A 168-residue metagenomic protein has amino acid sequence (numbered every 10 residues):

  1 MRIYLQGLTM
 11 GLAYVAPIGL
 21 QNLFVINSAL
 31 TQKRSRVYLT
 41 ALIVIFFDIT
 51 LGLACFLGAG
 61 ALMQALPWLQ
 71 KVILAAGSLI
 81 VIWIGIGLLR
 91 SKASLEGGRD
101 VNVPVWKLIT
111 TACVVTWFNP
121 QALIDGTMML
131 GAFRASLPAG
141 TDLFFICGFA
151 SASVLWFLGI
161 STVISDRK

Functional and structural regions predicted by a protein language model:
M1, L5, L39, N102 (+2 more regions): Alpha-helical membrane-protein architecture signal
R2-K71, M128-L143: Juxtamembrane transmembrane-helix termini in multi-pass membrane transport proteins
I3, A65-E96, A150-I160: Selective transmembrane alpha-helices of multi-pass membrane proteins
A16, L20, Q121-I124, V154 (+1 more regions): Hydrophobic transmembrane alpha-helices of Major Facilitator Superfamily
L53-A54, S153-K168: Transmembrane alpha-helical segments of integral membrane proteins
Q70-V72, W83-L123: Alpha-helical multi-pass membrane helix bundles of inner-membrane/thylakoid proteins, especially permease cores
L137-L155: Short alpha-helical packing/oligomerization segments
